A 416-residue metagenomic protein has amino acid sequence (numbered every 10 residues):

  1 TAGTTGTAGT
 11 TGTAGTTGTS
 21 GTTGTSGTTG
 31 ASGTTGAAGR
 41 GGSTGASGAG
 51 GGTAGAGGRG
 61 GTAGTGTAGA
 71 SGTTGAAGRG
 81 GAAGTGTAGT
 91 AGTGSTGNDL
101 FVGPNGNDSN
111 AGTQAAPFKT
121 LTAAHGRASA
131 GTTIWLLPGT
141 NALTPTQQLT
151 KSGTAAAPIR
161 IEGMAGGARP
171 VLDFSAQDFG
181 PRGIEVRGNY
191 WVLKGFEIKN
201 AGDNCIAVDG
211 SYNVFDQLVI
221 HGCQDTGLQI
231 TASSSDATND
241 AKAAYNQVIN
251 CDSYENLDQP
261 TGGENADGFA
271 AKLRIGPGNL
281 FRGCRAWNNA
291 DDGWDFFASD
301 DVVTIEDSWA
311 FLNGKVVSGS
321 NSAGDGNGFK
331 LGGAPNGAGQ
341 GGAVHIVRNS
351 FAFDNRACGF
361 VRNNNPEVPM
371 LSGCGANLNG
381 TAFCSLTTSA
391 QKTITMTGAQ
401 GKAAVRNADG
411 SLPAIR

Functional and structural regions predicted by a protein language model:
T1-G97: Ser/Thr-rich, Pro/Gly/Ala-heavy low-complexity intrinsically disordered linkers and tails of secreted extracellular
G94-A123, P138-T140, M164-R169: Right-handed parallel beta-helix/beta-solenoid
G103, L137, E162-M164, V186-R187 (+21 more regions): Feature marks extracellular polysaccharide-active and adherence modules
A116-P117, W135-P138, S152-G202, L257-D258: Right-handed parallel beta-helix/beta-spiral solenoid domain characteristic of secreted/periplasmic
H125, A130-W135, N141-A157: N-terminal, post-signal-peptide segments of secreted/periplasmic proteins
S129, K151, A156, G167 (+18 more regions): Parallel beta-helix/beta-solenoid
T144-T150, F174-I184, N200-A207, G222-A243 (+5 more regions): Extracellular beta-strand/beta-solenoid scaffold signature
F269, E367-R416: Acidic, glycine- and Ser/Thr-rich low-complexity intrinsically disordered tracts in extracellular/secreted proteins
